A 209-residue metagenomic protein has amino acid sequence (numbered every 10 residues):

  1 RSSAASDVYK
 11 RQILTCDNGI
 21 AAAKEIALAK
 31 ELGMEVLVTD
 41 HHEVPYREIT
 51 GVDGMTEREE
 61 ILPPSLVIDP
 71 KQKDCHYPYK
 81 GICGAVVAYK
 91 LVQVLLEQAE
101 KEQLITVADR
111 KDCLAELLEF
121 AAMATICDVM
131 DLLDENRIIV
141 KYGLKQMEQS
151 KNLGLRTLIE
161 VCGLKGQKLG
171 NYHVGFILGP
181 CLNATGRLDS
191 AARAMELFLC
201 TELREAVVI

Functional and structural regions predicted by a protein language model:
R1-A5: Extracellular interaction modules
S6-Q12, D17, L32, G54 (+1 more regions): Hydrophobic helix-and-loop "lid/oligomerization" segment in the mid-to-C-terminal part of catalytic domains
S6-T50, G54-E60, I68: N-terminal small/polar loop signature for handling phosphorylated ligands or for N-terminal nucleophile
I20, E43-V44, Q72, D131 (+1 more regions): Short, glycine/acidic-enriched loop or turn micro-motifs at the edges of active sites
A23, L62, I82-A85, Y89 (+2 more regions): Amphipathic alpha-helical transducer elements in NTP-driven molecular machines
I26-K30, Y89-V92, L144, M195: Short, well-ordered alpha-helical packing segments
V36-V38, K71, Y89-V92, M147 (+1 more regions): Short, surface-exposed linear patches
G54-L104, L117-M123: Short alpha-helices
